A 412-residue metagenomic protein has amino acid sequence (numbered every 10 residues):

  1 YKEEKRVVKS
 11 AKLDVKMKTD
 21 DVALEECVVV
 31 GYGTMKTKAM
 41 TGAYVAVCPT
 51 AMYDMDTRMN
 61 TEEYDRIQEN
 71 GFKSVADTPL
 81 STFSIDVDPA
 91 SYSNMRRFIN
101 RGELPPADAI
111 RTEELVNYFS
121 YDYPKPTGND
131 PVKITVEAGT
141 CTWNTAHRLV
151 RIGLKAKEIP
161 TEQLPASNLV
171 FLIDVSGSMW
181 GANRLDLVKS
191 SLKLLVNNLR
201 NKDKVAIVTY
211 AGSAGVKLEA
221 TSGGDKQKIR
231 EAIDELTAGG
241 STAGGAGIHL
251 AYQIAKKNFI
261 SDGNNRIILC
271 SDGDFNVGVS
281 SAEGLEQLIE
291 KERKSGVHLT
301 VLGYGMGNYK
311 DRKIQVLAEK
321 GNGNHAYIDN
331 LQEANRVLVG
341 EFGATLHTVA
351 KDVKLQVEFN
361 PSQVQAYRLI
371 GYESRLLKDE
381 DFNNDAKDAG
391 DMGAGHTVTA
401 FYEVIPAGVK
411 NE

Functional and structural regions predicted by a protein language model:
Y1, A11, K18-V22, Y32-M35 (+9 more regions): Solvent-exposed coil/turn segments that connect beta secondary-structure elements in extracytoplasmic/periplasmic
Y1, V15, Y92-R97, A318: A short, solvent-exposed beta-strand micro-motif common in secreted/extracellular proteins
Y1-T57, A282-E286: Short, small/polar-rich motifs associated with maturation and membrane association, primarily at protein termini
V7-K9, G223, D391-A394: Short proline/glycine- and polar residue-rich coil/turn motifs
A51-A109, Y123-V136, W143-V150, A156 (+5 more regions): An acidic, Ser/Thr-enriched
L115-Y118: Transition segment at domain starts
K133-V353, E373, E380, A407 (+1 more regions): Exposed acidic/Ser/Thr-rich ligand/metal-binding surfaces
